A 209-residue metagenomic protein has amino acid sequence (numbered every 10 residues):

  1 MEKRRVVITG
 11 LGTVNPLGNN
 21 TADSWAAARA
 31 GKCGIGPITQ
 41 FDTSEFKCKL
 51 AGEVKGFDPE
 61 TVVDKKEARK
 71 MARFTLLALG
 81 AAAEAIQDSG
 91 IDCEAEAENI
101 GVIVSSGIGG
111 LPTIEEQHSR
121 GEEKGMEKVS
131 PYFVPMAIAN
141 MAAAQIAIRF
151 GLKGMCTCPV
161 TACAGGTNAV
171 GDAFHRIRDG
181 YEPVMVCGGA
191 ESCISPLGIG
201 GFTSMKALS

Functional and structural regions predicted by a protein language model:
M1-I108, P112-M155, H175-R178, I194 (+1 more regions): Conserved "HGTGT" condensation-loop signature of ketosynthase/thiolase-family condensing enzymes that catalyze
C156-V160: Short catalytic-loop micro-motif centered on adjacent basic/acidic residues
G166: Short conserved active-site loop signatures built around small residues
A169: Active-site histidine-anchored catalytic micro-motif
D172: Internal active-site segments that recognize and position negatively charged phosphoryl groups and nucleotide moieties
Y181-M185: Short, high-confidence coil segments that cap the C-terminus of an alpha-helix and link into the following beta-strand
G188: Conserved residues at the C-terminal ends of beta-strands
E191: Catalytic metal-binding/acid-base residues of hydrolase active sites
